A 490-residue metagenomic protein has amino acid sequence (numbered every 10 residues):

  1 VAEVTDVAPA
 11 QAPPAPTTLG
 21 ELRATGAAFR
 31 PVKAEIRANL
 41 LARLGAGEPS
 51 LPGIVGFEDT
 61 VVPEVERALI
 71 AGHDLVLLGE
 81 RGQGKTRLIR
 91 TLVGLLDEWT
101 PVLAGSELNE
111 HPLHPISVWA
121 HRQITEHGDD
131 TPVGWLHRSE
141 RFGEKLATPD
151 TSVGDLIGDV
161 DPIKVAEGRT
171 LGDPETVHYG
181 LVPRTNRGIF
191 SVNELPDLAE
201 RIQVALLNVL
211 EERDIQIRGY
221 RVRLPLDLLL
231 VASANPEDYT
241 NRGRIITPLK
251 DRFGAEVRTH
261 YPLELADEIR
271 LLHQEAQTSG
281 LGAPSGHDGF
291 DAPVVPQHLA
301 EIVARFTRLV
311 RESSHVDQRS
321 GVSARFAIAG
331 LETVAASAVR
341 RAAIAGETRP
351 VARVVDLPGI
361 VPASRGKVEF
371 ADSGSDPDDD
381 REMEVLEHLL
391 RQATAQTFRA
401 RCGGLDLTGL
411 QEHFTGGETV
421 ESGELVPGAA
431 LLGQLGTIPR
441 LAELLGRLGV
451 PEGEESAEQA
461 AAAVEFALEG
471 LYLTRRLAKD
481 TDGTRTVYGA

Functional and structural regions predicted by a protein language model:
P9-A12, G26-N39, T240-R244, K250-S320 (+3 more regions): Conserved C-terminal "switch" segment of AAA+ ATPases
R23-P31, A42-V61: Dynamic helix-loop-helix/coil hinge segments at AAA+ ATPase domain boundaries and subdomain interfaces
F57-E58, E66-L75, E80-R81, V182-T185 (+1 more regions): Phosphate-binding P-loop
G84-K85: Conserved glycine(s) of the Walker
L88, L92: Hydrophobic positions on the alpha1 helix immediately C-terminal to the Walker A/P-loop
L96-G134, S139-L181, N186-A283, F290 (+1 more regions): Canonical AAA+ ATPase core
E301-R305, R325-A343: C-terminal helical "lid" of AAA+/P-loop NTPase domains
R319, V339-A490: C-terminal engagement/docking regions of AAA+ P-loop ATPases
